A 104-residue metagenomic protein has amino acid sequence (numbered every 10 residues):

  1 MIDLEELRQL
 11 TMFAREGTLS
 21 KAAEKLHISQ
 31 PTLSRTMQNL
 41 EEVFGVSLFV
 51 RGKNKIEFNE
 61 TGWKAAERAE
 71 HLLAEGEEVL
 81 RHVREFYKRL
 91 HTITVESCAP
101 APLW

Functional and structural regions predicted by a protein language model:
E6-F13, A65: Short alpha-helical "packing" element that flanks the helix-turn-helix/winged-helix DNA-binding module
T11-S29: Short helix-boundary/capping micro-motifs
E16, K25, N39-S47: Residue cluster at the C-terminal edge of the helix-turn-helix DNA-binding motif
T18-L19, M37, R51: Helix-turn-helix DNA-binding elements, focusing on the entry/boundary residues of the two helices that contact DNA
E41-W63: A short LG(V/I)-centered, amphipathic sequence patch enriched for acidic residue(s) preceding the LG motif
V43-F44, A65-Y87: Alpha-helical linker/hinge and terminal dimerization helices associated with HTH transcriptional regulators
E78-R81, K88-W104: N-terminal winged-helix
